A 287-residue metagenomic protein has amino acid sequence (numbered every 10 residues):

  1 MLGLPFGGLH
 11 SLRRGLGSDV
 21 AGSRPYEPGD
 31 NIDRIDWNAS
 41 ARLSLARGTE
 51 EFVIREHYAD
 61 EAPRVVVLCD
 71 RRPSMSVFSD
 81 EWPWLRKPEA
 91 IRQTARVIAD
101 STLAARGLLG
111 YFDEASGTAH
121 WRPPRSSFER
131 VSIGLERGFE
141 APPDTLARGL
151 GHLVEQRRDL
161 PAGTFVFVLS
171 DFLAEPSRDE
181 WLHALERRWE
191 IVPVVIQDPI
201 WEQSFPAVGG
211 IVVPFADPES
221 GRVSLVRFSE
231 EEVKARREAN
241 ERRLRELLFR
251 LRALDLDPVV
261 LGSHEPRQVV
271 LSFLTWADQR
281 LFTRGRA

Functional and structural regions predicted by a protein language model:
M1-G15, V20-D33, A39-G48, I54-A287: Exposed, interaction-prone extracellular/peripheral surfaces
